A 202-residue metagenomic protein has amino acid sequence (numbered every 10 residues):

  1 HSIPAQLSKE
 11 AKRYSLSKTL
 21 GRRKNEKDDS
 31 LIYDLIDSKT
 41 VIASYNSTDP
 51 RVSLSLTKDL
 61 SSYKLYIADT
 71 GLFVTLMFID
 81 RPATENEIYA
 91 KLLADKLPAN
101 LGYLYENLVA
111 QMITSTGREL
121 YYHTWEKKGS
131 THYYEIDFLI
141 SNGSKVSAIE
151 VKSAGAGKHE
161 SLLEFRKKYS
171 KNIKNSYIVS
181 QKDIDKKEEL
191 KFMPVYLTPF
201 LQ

Functional and structural regions predicted by a protein language model:
H1-I36: Conserved helicase/translocase motor-coupling segment
S30-Q202: A cross-kingdom feature that marks ATP-driven nucleic-acid transaction machinery
